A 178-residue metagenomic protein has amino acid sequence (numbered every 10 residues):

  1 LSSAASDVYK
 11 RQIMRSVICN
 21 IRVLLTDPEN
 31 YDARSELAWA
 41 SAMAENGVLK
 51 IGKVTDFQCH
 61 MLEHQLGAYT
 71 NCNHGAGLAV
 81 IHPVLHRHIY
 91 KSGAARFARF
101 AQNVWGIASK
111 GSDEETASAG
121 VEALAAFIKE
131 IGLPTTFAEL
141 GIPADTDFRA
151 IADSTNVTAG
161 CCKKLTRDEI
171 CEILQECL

Functional and structural regions predicted by a protein language model:
L1-A5, Y9: Single conserved hydrophobic/aromatic residue that forms the stacking wall/gate of nucleotide- or nucleobase-binding
S6, E29-A33, T55, G93 (+2 more regions): Residue-level recognition of alpha-helical structural elements
K10-I13, R34-E45, H82, L124 (+3 more regions): Short alpha-helical scaffolding segments that buttress acidic/His motifs in well-ordered protein cores
K10-M14, I18, A94, V121: Hydrophobic faces of stable alpha-helices that mediate helix-helix packing
S16-N20, M43, M61-Q65, I81 (+4 more regions): A general alpha-helix detector
S16-T55, L62: Oxyanion-binding "anion nests"
V54-A119, A125: C-terminal catalytic subdomain
V104, A108-L178: C-terminal charged capping/lid subdomain of soluble metabolic enzymes
